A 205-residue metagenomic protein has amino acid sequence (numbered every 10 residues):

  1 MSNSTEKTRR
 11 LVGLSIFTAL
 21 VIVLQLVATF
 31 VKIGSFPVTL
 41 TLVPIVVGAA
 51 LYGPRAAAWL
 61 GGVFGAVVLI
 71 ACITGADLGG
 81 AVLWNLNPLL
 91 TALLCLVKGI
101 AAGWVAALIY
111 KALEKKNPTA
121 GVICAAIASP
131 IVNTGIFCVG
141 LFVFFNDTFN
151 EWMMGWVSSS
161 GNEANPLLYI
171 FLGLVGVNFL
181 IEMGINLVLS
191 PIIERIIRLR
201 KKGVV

Functional and structural regions predicted by a protein language model:
M1-V205: Loop-helix junctions at membrane interfaces
